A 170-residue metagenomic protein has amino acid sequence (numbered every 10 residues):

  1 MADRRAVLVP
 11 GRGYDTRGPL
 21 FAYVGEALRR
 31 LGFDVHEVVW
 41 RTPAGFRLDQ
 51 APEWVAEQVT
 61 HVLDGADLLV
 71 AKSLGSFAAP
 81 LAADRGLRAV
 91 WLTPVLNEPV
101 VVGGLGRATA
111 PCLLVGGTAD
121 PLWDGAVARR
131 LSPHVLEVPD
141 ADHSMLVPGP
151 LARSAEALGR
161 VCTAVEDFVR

Functional and structural regions predicted by a protein language model:
M1-A66, V147: Serine-hydrolase catalytic machinery in alpha/beta-hydrolase-like enzymes
L69-P80: Gly/Ala-rich beta-loop-alpha elbow adjacent to hydrolase catalytic centers
A82-D84, G103-T109, R130-L131: Short, conserved loop/helix-junction motifs that constitute active-site signature segments in enzyme catalytic cores
R85-P99: A conserved short beta-strand
A108-T109, L114-G116, D120, V138: Short beta-strand/loop motif that positions the catalytic acidic residue of the alpha/beta-hydrolase fold
T118-W123, H143-S144: Acidic catalytic loop of the alpha/beta-hydrolase fold
A141-A157: Catalytic histidine-centered segment of alpha/beta-hydrolase-like enzymes
